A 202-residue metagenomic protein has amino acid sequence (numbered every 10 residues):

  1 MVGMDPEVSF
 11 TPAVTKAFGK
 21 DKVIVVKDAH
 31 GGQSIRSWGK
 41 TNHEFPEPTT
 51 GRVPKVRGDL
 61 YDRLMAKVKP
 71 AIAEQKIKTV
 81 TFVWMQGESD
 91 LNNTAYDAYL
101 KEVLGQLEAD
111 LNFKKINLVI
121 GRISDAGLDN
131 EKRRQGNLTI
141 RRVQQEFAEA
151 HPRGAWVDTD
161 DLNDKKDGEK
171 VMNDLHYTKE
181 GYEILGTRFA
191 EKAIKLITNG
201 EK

Functional and structural regions predicted by a protein language model:
M1-K202: Cell-envelope and extracellular/periplasmic
